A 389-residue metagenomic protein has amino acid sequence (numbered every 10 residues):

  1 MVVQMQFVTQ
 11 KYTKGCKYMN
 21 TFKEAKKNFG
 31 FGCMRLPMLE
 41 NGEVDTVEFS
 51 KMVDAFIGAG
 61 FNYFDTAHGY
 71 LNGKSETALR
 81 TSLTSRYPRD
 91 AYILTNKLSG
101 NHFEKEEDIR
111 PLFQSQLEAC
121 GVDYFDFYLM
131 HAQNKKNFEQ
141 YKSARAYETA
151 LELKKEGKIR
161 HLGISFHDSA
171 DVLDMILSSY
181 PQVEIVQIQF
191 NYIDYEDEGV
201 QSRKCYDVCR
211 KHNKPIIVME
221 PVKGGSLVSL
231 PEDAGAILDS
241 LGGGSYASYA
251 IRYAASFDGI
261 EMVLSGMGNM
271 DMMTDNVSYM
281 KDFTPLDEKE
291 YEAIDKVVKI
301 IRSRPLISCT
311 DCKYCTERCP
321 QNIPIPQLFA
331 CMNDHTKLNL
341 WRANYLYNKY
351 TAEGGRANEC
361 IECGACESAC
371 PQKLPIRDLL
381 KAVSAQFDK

Functional and structural regions predicted by a protein language model:
Q6-Y92, T149, K155: N-terminal binding-site loop/beta-alpha segment at the start of enzyme catalytic domains that lines or forms
K27-F31, F64-T66, L94-N96, Y128-M130 (+4 more regions): Hydrophobic faces of well-ordered beta-strands that scaffold small-molecule active sites in alpha/beta enzyme cores
C33, H68-L71, L129-A132, F166 (+4 more regions): Residues that line or immediately flank small-molecule/substrate-binding pockets and catalytic motifs
P37-E40, V44, D54, F103-V222 (+3 more regions): Glycine/proline-rich, positively charged, aromatic-decorated active-site loop/lid region on the catalytic face
T46, I57, F61-N62, T81 (+1 more regions): Structured C-terminal cap/extension of enzyme domains
Y70, R86-E106, H131: Structural motif corresponding to the early beta-alpha repeats
S75-L79, S169-D174, M273: Short, well-ordered alpha-helical microsegments
